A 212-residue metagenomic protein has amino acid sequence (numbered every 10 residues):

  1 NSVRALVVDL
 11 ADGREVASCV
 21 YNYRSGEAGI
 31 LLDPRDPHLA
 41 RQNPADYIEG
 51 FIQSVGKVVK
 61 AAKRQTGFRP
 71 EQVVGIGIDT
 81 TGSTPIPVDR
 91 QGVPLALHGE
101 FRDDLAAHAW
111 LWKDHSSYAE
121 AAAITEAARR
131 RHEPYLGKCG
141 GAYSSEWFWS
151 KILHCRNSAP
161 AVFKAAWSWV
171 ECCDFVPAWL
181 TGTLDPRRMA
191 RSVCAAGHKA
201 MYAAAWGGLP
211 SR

Functional and structural regions predicted by a protein language model:
N1-L97: N-terminal glycine/serine-rich phosphate-binding loop of ATP-dependent small-molecule kinases, especially carbohydrate
A5-V8, A45, E49-K60, A122 (+4 more regions): A broad, structural surface signal
R14, L105, V162-A165: A generic structural signal for short, non-catalytic loop/turn and secondary-structure boundary residues
V16, R41, Q65-W147: Active-site phosphate-binding/coordination module
Y21, G26, E100, S117 (+1 more regions): Short capping/connector residues at structural and topological boundaries
Y23, P34-R35, D103-A107, C139-G140 (+1 more regions): Short, surface-exposed, polar/charged, turn-prone segments marking secondary-structure boundaries
V88, K113, T125-R212: Gly/Ser/Thr-rich active-site cleft segment
